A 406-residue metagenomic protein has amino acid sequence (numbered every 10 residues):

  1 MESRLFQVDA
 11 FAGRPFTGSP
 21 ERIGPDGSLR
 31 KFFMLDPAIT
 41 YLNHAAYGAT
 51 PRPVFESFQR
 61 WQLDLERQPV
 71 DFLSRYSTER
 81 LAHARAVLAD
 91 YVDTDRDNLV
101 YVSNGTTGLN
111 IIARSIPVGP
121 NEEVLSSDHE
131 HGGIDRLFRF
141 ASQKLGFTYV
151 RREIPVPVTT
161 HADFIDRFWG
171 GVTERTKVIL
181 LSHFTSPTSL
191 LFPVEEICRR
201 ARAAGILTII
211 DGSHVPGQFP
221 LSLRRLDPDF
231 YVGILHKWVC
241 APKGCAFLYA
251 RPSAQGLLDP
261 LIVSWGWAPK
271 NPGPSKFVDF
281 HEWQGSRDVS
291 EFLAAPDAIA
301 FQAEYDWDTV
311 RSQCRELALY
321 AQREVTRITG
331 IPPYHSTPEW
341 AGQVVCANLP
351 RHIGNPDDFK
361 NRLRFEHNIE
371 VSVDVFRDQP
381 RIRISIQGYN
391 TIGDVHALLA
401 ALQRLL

Functional and structural regions predicted by a protein language model:
R4-P15, R315-L319, I328-E366: Conserved PLP-binding catalytic core of the aspartate aminotransferase-like
R4-R67, A295, S385: N-terminal "arm"/small-domain region of PLP-dependent enzymes with the aminotransferase-like
S28-K31, G170, I353-N355, N361-L406: PLP-dependent enzyme catalytic core of the Aspartate aminotransferase-like
Q68-T107, C314: Conserved N-terminal alpha-helix of the aminotransferase class I/II PLP-enzyme fold
F72-S74, K276-R323: Structural signature of PLP-dependent enzymes
D97-N98, S115-R136, T148: Conserved PLP-anchoring active-site segment centered on the Schiff-base-forming lysine
T148-V150, T159-S213, G217: Active-site phosphate-binding strand-loop segment of PLP-dependent enzymes
L226-N271: Active-site PLP attachment segment
